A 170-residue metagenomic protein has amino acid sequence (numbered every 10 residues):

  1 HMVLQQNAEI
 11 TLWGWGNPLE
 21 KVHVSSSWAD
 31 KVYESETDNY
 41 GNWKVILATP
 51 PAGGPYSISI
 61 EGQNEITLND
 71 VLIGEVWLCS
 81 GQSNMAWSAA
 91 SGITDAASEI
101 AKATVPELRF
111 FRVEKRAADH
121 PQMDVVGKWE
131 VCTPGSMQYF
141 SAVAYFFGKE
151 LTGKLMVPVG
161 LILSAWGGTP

Functional and structural regions predicted by a protein language model:
H1-P170: Cell-envelope and extracellular/periplasmic
